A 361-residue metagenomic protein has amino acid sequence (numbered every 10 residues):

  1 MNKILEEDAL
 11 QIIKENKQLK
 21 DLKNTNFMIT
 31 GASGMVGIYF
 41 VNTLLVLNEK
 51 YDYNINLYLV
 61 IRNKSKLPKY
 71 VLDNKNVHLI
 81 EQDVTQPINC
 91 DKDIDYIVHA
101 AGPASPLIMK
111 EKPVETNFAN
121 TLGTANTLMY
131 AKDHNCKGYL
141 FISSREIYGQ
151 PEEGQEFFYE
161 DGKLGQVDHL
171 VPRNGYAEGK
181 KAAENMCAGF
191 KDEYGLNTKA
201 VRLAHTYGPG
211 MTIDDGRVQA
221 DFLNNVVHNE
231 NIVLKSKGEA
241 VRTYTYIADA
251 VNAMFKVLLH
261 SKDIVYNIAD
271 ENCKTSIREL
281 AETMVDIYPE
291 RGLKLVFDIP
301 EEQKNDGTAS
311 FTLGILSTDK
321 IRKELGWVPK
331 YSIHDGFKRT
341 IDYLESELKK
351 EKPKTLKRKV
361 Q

Functional and structural regions predicted by a protein language model:
M1-M28: Non-catalytic terminal and boundary segments that flank Rossmann-like NAD(P)-dependent oxidoreductase
I4, V226-Q361: C-terminal substrate-binding subdomain of Rossmann-fold SDR/epimerase-dehydratase oxidoreductases
N26-V46: N-terminal Rossmann NAD(P)H-binding glycine-rich loop of SDR-like oxidoreductase domains
T30, V60, I97-A101, Y139-R145 (+1 more regions): SDR active-site strand-loop-helix element
E81-A119: NAD(P)H-binding glycine-rich loop region in Rossmannoid oxidoreductase-like domains and their noncatalytic homologs
E111-G123, L170, E178-G179: Glycine-rich NAD(P)-binding loop of the Rossmann-fold in SDR/ketoreductase-type enzymes
A125-N174: Conserved Rossmann-fold NAD(P)-dependent oxidoreductase catalytic core, especially the SDR/UDP-sugar
P151-D161, G175, N185-R242, I247-L258 (+1 more regions): NAD(P)-dependent short-chain dehydrogenase/reductase
